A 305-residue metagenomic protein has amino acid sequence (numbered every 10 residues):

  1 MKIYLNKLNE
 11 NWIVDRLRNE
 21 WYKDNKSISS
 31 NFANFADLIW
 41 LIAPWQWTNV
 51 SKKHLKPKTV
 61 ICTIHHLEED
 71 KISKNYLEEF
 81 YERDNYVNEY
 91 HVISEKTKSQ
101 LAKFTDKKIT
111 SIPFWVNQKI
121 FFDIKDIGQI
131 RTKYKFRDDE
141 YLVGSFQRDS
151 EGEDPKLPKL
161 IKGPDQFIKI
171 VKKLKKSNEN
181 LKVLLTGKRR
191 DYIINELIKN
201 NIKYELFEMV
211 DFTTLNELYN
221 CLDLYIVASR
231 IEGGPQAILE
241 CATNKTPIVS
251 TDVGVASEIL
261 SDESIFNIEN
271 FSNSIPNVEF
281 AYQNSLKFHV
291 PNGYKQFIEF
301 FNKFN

Functional and structural regions predicted by a protein language model:
N88-Q100, D106-K125, F146-Q147: Donor nucleotide-sugar binding/catalytic pocket of nucleotide-sugar-dependent glycosyltransferases
F122-F136: A short helix/loop element that forms part of the nucleotide-sugar donor recognition site in Leloir-type
T132-K133, D138-Y192: Conserved catalytic-core segment of nucleotide-activated headgroup transferases in glycan assembly
G187, D191-T213: Nucleotide-activated donor-binding/catalytic signature segment of Leloir-type glycosyltransferases, i.e., the conserved
E217-L222: Short alpha-helical donor nucleotide-sugar binding micro-motif in glycosyltransferases
R230: Aromatic "clamp/platform" in nucleotide-sugar-dependent glycosyltransferases that forms part of the donor/acceptor
P247-S250: Short hydrophobic beta-strand element within catalytic cores of glycosyltransferases and related nucleotide-activated
N270-N305: A charged, aromatic-enriched C-terminal amphipathic alpha-helix characteristic of glycosyltransferases across folds
